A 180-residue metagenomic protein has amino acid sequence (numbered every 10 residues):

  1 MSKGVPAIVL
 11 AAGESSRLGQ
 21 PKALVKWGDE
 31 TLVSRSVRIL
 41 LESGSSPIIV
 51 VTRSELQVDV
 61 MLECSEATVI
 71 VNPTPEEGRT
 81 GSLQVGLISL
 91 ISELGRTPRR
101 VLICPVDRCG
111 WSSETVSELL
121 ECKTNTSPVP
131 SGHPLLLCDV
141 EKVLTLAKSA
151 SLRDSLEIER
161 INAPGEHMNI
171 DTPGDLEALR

Functional and structural regions predicted by a protein language model:
S2-P128, I158-I161: Nucleotide and nucleotide-moiety/phosphate-recognizing core
T97, G110-R180: Conserved core of the sugar-phosphate nucleotidyltransferase
